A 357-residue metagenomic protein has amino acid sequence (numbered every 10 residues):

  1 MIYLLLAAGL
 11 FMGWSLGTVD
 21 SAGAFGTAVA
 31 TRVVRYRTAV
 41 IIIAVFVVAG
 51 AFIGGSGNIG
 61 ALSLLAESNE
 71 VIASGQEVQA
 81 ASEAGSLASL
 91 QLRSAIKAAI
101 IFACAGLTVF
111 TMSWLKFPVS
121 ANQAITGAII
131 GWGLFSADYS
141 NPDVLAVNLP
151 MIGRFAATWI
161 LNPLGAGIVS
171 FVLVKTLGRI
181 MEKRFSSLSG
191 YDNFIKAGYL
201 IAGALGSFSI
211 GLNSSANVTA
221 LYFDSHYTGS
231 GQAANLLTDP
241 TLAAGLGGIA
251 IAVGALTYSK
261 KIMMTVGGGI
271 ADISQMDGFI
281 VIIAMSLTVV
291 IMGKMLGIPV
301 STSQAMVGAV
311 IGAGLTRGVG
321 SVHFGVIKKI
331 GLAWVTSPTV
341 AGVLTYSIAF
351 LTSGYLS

Functional and structural regions predicted by a protein language model:
M1-S357: Multi-pass alpha-helical transmembrane bundle typical of ion/small-solute transporters and intramembrane aspartyl
